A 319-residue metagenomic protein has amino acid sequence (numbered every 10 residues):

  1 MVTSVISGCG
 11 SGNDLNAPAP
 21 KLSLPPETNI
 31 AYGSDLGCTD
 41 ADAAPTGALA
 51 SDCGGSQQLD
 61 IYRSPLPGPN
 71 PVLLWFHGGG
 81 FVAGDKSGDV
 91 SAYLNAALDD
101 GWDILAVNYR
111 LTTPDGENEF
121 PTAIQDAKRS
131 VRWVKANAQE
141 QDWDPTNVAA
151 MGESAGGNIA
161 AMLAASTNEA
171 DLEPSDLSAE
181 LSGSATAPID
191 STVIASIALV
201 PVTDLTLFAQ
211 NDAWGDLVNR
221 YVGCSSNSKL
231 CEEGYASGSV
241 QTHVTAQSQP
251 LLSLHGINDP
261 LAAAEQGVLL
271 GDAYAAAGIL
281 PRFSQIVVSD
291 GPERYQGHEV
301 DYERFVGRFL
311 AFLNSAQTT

Functional and structural regions predicted by a protein language model:
V5-G8: C-terminal motif of bacterial Sec signal peptides marking the signal peptidase cleavage site
G10-G12: Bacterial signal peptide processing site
L15-P67: N-terminal cap/lid segment of alpha/beta-hydrolase-fold proteins
A19, G33-G47, L172-G183, P201-H243: Mobile cap/lid helix-loop segments that gate and shape the active-site cleft of serine hydrolases
P67-N70, G78-E117, T206, P260: Short substrate-entry loop that stabilizes the transition state in hydrolases
D85-K86, A92-Y93, L105-P145, G297-E303: Catalytic nucleophile-loop/oxyanion-hole region of alpha/beta-hydrolase and closely related hydrolase-like folds
R132-N211: Primarily recognizes the serine-hydrolase "nucleophile elbow" in alpha/beta-hydrolase and SGNH/GDSL folds
L252-L254, L261-T319: C-terminal catalytic histidine-bearing segment of alpha/beta-hydrolase fold enzymes
